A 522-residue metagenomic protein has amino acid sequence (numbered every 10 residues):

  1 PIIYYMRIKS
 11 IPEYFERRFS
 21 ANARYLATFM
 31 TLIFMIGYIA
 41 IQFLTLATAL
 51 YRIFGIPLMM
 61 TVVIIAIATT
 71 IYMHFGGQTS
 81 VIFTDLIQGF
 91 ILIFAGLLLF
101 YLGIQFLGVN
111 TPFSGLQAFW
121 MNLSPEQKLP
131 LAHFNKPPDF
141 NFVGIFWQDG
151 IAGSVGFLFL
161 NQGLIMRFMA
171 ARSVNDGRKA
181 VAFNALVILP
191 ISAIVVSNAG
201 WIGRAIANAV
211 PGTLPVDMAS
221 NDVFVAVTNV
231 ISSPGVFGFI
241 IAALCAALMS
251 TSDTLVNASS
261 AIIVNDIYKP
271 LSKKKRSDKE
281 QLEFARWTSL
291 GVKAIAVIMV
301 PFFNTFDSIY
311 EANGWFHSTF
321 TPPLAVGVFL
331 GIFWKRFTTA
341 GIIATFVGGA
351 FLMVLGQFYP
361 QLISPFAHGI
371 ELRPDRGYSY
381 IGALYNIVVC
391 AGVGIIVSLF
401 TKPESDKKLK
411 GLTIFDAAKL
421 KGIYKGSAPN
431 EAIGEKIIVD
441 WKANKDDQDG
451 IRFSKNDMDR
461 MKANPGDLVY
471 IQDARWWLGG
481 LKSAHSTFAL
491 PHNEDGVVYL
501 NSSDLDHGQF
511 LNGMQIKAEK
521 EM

Functional and structural regions predicted by a protein language model:
P1-D447, K455-N456: Membrane-embedded helix-loop-helix hairpins and adjacent transmembrane boundary segments in multi-pass transporters
W120-N122, K517-M522: Short amphipathic alpha-helical segments
L271, W477-G480: Short aromatic-acidic-glycine turn motif
G434-Q472, S483-K520: Short beta-strand-centered segments at strand-helix junctions
A474-L478, E521-M522: Short, charged beta-turn/beta-strand-edge "cap" motif at the junction between a beta-strand and an adjacent loop
